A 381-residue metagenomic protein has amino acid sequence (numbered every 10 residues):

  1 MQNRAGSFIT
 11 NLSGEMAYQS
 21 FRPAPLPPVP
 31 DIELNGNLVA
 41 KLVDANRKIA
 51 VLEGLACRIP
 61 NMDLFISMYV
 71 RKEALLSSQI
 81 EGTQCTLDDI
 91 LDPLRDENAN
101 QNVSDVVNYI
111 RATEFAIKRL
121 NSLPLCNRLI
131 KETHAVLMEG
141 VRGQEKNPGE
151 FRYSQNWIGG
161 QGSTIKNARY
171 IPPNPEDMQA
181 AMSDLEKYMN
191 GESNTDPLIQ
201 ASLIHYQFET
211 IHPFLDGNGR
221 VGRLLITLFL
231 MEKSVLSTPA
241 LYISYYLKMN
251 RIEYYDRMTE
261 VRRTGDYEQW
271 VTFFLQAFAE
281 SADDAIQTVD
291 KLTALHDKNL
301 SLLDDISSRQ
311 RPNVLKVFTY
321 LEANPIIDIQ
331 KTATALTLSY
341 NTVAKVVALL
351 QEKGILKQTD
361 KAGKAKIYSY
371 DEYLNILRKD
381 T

Functional and structural regions predicted by a protein language model:
M1-T381: FIC/Doc superfamily catalytic core
